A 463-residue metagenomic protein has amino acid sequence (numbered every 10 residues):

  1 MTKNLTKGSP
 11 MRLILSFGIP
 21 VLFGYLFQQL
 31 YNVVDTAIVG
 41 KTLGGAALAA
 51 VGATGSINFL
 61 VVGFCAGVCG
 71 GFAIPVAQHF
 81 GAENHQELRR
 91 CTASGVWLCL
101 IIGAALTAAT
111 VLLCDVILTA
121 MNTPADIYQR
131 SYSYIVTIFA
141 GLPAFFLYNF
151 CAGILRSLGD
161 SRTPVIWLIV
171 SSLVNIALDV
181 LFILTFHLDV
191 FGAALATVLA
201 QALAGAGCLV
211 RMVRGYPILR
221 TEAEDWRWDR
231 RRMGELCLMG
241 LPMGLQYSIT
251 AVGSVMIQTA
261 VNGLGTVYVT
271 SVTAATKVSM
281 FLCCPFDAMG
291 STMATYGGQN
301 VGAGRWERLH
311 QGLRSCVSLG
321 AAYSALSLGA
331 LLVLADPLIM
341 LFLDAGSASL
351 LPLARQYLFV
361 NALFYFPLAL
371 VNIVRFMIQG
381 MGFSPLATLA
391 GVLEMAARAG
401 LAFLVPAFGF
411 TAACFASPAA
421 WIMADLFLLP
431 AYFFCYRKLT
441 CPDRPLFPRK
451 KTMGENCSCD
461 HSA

Functional and structural regions predicted by a protein language model:
M1-G18, V76-G141, T185-L241, G297-F364 (+1 more regions): Short alpha-helical transmembrane segments in multi-pass integral membrane proteins
L5-T42, S56-G71, P75, L100-T107 (+4 more regions): N-terminal transmembrane alpha-helices
S16-D35, T137, Y148, S171 (+5 more regions): Transmembrane helical elements of multi-pass membrane transporters/channels
L26, L30-A49, L118-A125, L181-L188 (+4 more regions): Helix-terminus/linker motif at the lipid-water interface of multi-pass membrane proteins
V33-T36, A108, F150-I154, L173-L181 (+5 more regions): Alpha-helical transmembrane segments of multipass membrane proteins
L48-A108, F145-P164, S271-A335, L368-A390 (+1 more regions): Small-residue-rich hydrophobic transmembrane alpha-helices
L60-G63, N175-V180, G205-L209, F281-C284 (+3 more regions): Hydrophobic transmembrane alpha-helices of multi-pass small-molecule transporters
C69, I138-R156, P164-S172, A193-C208 (+4 more regions): Short runs within selected transmembrane alpha-helices of multi-pass transporters and secretion channels
